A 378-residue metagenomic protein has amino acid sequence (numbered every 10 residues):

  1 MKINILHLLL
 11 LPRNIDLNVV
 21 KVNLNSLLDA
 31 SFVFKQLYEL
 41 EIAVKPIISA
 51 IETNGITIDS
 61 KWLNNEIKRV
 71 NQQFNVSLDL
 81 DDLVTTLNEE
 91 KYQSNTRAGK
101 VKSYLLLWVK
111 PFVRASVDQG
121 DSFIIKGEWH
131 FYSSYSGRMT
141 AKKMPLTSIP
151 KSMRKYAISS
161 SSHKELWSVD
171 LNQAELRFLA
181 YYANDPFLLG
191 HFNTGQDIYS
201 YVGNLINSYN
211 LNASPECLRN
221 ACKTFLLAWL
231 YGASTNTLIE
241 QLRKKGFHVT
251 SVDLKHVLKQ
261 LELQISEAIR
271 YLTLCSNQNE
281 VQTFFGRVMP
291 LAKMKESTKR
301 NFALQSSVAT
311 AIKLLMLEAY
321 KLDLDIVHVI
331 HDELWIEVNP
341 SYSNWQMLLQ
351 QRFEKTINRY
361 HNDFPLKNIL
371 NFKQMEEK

Functional and structural regions predicted by a protein language model:
M1-I5, I15, A30-I42, T96 (+4 more regions): Structural motif
K2-S77, A183-F192, Q264-E267: Mixed-charge, glycine-rich, non-catalytic linkers/tails in nucleic-acid processing enzymes
I3-R13, K45-T53, K100-A115, L176-Y181 (+3 more regions): Short, hydrophobic/amphipathic alpha-helical patches that form generic packing surfaces within helical domains
D16-V19, F32, Q36-E39, G55-W62 (+9 more regions): Catalytic cores of large soluble enzymes that bind and process phosphate-bearing ligands
I42, W62, N220-A221, H328-L334: Short Gly/Ser/Thr- and Asp/Glu-enriched loop/turn motifs at secondary-structure junctions
P46-S49, T53, N207-V329, K367-K378: Conserved catalytic core of nucleic-acid polymerases
I67-D81, L261-I269, T273, S341-K378: Polymerase palm active-site segment centered on the conserved acidic dipeptide of motif C
N75-A213, L274-E333, N339, L349-F353: Acidic, glycine-rich two-metal-ion catalytic cores of nucleic acid-processing enzymes
